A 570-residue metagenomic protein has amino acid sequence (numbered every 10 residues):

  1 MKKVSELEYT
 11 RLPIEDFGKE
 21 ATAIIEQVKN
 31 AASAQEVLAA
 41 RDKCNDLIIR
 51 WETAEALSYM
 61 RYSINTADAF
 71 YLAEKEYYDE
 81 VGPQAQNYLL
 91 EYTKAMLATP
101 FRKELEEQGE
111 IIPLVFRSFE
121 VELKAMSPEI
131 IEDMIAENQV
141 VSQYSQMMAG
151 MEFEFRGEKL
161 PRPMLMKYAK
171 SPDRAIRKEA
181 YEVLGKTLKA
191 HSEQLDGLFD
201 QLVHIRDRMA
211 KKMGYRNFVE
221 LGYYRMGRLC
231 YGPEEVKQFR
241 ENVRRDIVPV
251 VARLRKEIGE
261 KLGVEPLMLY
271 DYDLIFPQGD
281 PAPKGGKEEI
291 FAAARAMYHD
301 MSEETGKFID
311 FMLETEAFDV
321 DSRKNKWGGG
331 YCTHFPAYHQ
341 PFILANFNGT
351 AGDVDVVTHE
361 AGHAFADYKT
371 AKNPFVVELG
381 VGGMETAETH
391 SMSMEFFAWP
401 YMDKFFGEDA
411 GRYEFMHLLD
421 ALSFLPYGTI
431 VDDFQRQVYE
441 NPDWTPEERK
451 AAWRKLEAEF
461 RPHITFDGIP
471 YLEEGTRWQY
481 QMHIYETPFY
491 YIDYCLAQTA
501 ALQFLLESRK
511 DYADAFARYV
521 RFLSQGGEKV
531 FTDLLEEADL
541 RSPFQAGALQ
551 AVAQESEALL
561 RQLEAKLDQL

Functional and structural regions predicted by a protein language model:
M1-P281, A293, D568-Q569: A well-structured
S118, C230, D321, V357 (+6 more regions): C-terminal, non-catalytic "cap/extension" segments appended to globular domains
R245-D246, T370, V381-D409, H417-L419 (+2 more regions): Post-HExxH zinc-binding segment in Zn-dependent metallohydrolases
P266-G330: Gly/Pro-rich turn-and-neighbor structural signature
A282-K287, Y338-T358: Short pre-active-site segment immediately N-terminal to the catalytic Zn-binding motif
R323-T350, D367-Y368: Active-site scaffold of zinc-dependent metalloenzymes
F342-N346, N373-M384, A410-D420, V438-Y439 (+1 more regions): Short beta-alpha connecting loops at secondary-structure transitions that line or flank enzyme active sites
G362-V376, F397: Catalytic Zn2+-binding segment of zinc metalloproteases
